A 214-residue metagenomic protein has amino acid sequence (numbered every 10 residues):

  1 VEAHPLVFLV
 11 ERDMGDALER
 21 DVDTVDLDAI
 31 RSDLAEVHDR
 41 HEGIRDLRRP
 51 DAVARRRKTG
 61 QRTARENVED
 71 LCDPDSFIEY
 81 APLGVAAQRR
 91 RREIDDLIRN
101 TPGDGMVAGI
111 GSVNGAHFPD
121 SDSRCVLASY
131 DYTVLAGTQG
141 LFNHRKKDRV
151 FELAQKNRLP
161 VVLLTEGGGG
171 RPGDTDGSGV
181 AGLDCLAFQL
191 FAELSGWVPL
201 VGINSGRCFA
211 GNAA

Functional and structural regions predicted by a protein language model:
H4, F8-V201, R207-A213: Terminal-region recognition feature
